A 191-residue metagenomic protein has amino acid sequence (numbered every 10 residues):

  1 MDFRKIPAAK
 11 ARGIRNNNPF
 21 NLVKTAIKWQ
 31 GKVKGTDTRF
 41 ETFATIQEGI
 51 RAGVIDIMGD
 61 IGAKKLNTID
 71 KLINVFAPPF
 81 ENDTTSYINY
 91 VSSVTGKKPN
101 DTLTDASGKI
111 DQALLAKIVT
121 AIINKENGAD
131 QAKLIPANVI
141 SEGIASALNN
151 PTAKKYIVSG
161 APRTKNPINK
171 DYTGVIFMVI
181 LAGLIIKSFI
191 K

Functional and structural regions predicted by a protein language model:
M1-K191: Cell-wall polysaccharide-cleaving catalytic domain and substrate-binding groove, primarily in peptidoglycan/chitin
